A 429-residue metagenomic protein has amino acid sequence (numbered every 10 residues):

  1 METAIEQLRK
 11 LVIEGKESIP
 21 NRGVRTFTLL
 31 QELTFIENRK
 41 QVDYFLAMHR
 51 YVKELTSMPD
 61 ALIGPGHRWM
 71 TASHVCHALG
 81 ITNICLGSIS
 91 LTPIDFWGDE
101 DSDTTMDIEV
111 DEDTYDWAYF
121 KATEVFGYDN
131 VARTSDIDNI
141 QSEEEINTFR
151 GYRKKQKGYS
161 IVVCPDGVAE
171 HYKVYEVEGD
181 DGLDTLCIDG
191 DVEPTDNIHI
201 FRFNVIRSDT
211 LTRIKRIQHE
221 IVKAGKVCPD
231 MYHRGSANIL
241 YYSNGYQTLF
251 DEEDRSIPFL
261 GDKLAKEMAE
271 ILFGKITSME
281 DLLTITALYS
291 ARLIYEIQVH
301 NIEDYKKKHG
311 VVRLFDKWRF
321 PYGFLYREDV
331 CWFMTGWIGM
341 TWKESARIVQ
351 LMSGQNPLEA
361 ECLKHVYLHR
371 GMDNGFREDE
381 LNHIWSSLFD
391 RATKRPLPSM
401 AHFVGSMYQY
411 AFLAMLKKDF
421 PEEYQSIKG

Functional and structural regions predicted by a protein language model:
M1-K16, Y51-E54, L62-G66, M70-K428: Mg2+-dependent phosphoryl-transfer active-site scaffold
P20-P65: Helix-rich "cap/lid" substructures immediately adjacent to catalytic or cofactor-binding pockets
